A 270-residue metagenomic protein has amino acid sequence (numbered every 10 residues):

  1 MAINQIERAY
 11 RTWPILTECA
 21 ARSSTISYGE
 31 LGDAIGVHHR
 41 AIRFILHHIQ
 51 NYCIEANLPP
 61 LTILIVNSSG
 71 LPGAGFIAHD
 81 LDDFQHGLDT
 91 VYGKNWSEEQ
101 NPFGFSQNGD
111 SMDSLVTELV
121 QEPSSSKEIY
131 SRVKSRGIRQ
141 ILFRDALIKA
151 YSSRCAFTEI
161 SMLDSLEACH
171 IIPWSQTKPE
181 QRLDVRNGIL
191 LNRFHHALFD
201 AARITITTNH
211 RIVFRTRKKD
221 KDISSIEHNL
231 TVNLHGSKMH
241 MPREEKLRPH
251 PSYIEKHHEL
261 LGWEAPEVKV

Functional and structural regions predicted by a protein language model:
M1-T25, G29-V37, L61-S124, L260 (+1 more regions): Positively charged, aromatic-accented nucleic-acid-binding surfaces
I15, S27, F143, R154 (+1 more regions): Short, hydrophobic/aromatic alpha-helical segments in well-folded domains
S23, H38, C53-N57, F199-A202: Amphipathic alpha-helical interaction segments
T25-S27, A156-F157, E167: A structural signal for short, well-ordered beta-strand segments and their strand-loop junctions that often border
G36, H47, I160: Residue-level detection of the helix-turn-helix DNA-binding "recognition helix"
A41-I45, I49-L61: Short, basic alpha-helical nucleic acid-contact segments in DNA-binding proteins and DNA transaction factors
E118-R154, I172-V185: Short, charged surface segments at domain edges that flank catalytic/cofactor-binding sites
I138, L142, I160-L166, I171-V270: A detector for short metal-coordination/catalytic motifs
